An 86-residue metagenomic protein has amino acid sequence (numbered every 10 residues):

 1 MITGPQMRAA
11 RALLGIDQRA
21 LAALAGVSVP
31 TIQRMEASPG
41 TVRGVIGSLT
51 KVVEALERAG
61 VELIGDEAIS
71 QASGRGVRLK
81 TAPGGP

Functional and structural regions predicted by a protein language model:
M1-A12, V53: A short, Lys/Arg-rich alpha-helix, primarily the initiator
Q6, T31-R34, G76: Residue-level recognition of specific faces of alpha-helices
M7-A20, T81-P83: Short basic helix-loop element that most often maps to the first helix and adjoining turn of HTH DNA-binding modules
A10, L24, M35: Residues in the recognition helix of alpha-helical DNA-binding motifs
A25, I46-L63: DNA major-groove recognition helix of helix-turn-helix/homeodomain DNA-binding modules
V27-G44: Recognition helix of helix-turn-helix/homeodomain-like DNA-binding domains that insert into the DNA major groove
R58-P86: Short, charged recognition helix plus adjacent turn of helix-turn-helix-like nucleic-acid-binding domains
